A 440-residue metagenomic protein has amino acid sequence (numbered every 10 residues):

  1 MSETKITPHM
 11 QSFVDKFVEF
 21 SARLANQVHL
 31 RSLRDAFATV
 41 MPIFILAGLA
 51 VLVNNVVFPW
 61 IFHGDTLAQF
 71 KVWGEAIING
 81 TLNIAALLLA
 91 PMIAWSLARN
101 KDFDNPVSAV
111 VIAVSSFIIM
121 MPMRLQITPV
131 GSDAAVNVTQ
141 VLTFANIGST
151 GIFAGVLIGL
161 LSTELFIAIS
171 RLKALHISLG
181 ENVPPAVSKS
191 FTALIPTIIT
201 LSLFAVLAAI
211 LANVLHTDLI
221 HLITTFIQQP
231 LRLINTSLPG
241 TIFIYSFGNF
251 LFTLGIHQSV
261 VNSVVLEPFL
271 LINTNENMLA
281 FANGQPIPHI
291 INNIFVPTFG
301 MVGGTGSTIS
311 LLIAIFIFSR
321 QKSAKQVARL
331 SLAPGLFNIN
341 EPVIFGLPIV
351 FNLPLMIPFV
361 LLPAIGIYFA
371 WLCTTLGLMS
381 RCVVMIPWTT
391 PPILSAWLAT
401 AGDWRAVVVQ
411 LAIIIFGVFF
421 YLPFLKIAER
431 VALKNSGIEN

Functional and structural regions predicted by a protein language model:
S2-L24, H63, L67, A135 (+3 more regions): Transmembrane alpha-helical segments and their short flanking loops that form helix-hairpins/helix-helix interfaces
V14-A36, F70-K71, L179-F191, P342: Cytosolic juxtamembrane amphipathic/interface segments immediately preceding and feeding into a transmembrane helix
A22, N26-H176, V350: Early transmembrane hairpin of solute transport permeases
V28, A36, P42-F44, V51-E75 (+3 more regions): Helix-loop-helix hairpins and the membrane-proximal interhelical loops of multi-pass alpha-helical transport proteins
L46, A86, A90, A94 (+25 more regions): Alpha-helical transmembrane segments in multi-pass membrane proteins
A76-L89, S149-A154, N235-L254, I287-S307 (+1 more regions): Hydrophobic alpha-helical transmembrane segments
L89-L97, V111, S115, N283-P354 (+1 more regions): Alpha-helical membrane segments and immediately flanking helix-loop junctions that form or couple to the substrate/ion
L125-L157, L161-P239: Membrane-interface helix-loop-helix junctions at boundaries between adjacent transmembrane segments
